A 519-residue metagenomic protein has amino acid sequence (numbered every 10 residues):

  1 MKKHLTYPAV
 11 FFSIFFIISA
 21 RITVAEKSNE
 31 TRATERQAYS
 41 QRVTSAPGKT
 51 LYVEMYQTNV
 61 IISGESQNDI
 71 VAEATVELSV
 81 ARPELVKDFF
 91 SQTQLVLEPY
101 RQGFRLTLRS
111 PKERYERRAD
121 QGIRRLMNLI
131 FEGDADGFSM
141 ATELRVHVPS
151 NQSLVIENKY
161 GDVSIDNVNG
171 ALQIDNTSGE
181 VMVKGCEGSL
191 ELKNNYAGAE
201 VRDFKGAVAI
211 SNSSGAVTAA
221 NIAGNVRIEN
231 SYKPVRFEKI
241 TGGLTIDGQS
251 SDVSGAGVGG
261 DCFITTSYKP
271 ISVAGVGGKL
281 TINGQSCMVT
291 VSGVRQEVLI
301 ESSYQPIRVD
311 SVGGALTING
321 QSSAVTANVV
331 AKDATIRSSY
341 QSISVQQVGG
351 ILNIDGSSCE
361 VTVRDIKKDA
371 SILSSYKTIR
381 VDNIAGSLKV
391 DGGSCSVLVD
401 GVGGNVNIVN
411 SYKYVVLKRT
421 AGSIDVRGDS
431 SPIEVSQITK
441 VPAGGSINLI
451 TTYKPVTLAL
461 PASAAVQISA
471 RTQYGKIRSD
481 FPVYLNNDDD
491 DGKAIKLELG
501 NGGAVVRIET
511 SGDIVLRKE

Functional and structural regions predicted by a protein language model:
M1-E519: Intrinsically disordered, low-complexity terminal regions
